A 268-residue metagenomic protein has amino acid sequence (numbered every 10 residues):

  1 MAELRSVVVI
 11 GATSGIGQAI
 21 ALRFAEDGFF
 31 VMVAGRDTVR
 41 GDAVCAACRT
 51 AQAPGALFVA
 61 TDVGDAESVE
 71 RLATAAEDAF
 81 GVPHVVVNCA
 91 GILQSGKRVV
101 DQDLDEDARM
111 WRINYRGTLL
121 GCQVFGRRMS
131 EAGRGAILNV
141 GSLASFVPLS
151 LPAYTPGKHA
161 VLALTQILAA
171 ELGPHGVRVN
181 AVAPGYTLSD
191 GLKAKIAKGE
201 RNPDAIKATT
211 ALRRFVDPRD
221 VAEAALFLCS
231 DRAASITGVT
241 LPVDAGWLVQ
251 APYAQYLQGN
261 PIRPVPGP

Functional and structural regions predicted by a protein language model:
T13-S14, D37: Conserved glycine-rich cofactor-binding loop
G96, T237-P268: Short C-terminal tail/terminal secondary-structure segment of NAD(P)H-dependent dehydrogenase/reductase domains
K97-V99, D103-W111, I206: Substrate-binding pocket helix/loop in short-chain dehydrogenase/reductase
L119, R214-V243, L248-V249: C-terminal substrate-recognition "lid" of short-chain dehydrogenase/reductases
C122-Q123, Q166: A short, exposed helix-loop element centered on a Lys and neighboring polar residues
R127, A170-P174, A234: Alpha-helical segment proximal to the catalytic Tyr-Lys
L138-A160, T165-P174, Y186: Catalytic loop of short-chain dehydrogenase/reductase
